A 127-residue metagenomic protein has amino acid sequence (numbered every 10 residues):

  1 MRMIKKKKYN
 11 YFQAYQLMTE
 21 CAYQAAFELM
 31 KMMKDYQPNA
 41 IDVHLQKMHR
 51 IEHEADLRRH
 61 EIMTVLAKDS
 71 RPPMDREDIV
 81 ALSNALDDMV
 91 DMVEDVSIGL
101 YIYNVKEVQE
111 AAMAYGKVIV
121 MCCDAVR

Functional and structural regions predicted by a protein language model:
M1-R127: Cytosolic, long alpha-helical scaffolding segments
